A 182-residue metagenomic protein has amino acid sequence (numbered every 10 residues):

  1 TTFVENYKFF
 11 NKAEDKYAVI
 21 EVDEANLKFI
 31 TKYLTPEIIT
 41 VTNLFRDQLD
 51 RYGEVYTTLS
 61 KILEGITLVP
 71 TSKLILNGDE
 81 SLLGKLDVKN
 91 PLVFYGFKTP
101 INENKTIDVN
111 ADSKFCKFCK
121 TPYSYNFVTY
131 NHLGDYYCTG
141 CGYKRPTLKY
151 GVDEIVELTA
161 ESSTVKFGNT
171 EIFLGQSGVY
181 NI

Functional and structural regions predicted by a protein language model:
T1-F9, R145: N-terminal phosphate/diphosphate-binding loop that engages ATP/GTP or pyrophosphate donors across diverse enzyme folds
T2-F3, E37-T40, T159-K166: Short amphipathic alpha-helical segments, especially helix-boundary/capping motifs
F9, E80-L83, C138, V156: Low-complexity, compositionally biased segments
F10-E14, D47, Y136-T139, K144: N-terminal start-of-chain detector that recognizes signal peptides and the immediate post-cleavage beginning
A13-T129: Flexible active-site lid/hinge loop adjacent to a nucleotide/diphosphate and Mg2+-phosphate binding pocket
G96-I182: Adenine nucleotide phosphate-binding catalytic loops in nucleotide-utilizing enzymes
